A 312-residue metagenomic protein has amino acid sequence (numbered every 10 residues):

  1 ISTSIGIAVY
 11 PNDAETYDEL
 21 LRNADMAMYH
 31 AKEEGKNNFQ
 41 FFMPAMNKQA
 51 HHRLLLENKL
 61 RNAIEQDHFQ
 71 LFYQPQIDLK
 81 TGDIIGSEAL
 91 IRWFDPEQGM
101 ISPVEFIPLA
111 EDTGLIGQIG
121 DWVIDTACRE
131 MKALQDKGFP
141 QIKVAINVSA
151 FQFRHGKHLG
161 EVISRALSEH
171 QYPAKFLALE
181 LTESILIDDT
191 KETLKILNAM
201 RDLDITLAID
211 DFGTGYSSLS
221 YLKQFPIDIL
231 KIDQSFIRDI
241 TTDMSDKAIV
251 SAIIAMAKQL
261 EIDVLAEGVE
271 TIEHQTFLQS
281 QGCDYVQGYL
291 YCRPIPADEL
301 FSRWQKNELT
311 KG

Functional and structural regions predicted by a protein language model:
I1-L54, N58: Cyclic-dinucleotide signaling modules
I1-V9, E161, R165, I254: GGDEF/GGEEF active-site signature
T3-I7, A89, V144: A structural signal for short, well-ordered beta-strand segments
P11, L79-D83, P96-E97, S149-K157 (+2 more regions): EAL-family c-di-GMP phosphodiesterase catalytic domain
L20-M28, A89, E105, L109-A110 (+8 more regions): Structural preference for long, well-ordered alpha-helical segments in enzyme cores
F39, Q49, L79-E88, L115-T193 (+1 more regions): Catalytic core of bacterial c-di-GMP phosphodiesterases, primarily the EAL and HD-GYP domains, capturing alpha-helical
F41, A45, H51-L109, N147 (+4 more regions): Active-site core of bacterial EAL-family cyclic-dinucleotide phosphodiesterase domains
K48-K59, E65, E111, L115 (+4 more regions): Signal-transducing alpha-helical linker
